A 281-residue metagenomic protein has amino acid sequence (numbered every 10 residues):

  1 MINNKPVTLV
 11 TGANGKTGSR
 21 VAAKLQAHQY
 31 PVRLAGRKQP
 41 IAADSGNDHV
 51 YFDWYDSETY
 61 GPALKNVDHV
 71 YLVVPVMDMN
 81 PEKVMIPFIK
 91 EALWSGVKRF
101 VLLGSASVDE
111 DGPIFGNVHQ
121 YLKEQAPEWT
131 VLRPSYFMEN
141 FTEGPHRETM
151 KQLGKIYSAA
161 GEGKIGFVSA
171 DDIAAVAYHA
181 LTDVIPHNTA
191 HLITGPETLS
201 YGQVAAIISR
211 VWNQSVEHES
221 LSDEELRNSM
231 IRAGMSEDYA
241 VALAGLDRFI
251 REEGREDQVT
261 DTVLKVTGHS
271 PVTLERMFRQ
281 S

Functional and structural regions predicted by a protein language model:
M1-N3, E224-S281: A hydrophobic C-terminal alpha-helical subdomain
I2-K38, A42, Y55-D56, K65-V67 (+5 more regions): Oxidoreductase cofactor-interface core, primarily capturing Rossmann-like NAD(P)-dependent enzymes
D44-D53: Active-site regions of enzymes building and remodeling cell-envelope glycoconjugates
G61, I89, A170-Y178, T260 (+1 more regions): Short, amphipathic alpha-helical "lid/cap" segments that border enzyme active or binding sites
H69-Y71, D257: Short, basic/glycine-rich phosphate-binding loops at helix/coil junctions that contact nucleotide phosphates
Y71-V73, L102: Redox-cofactor binding/interface segments in oxidoreductases and associated redox assembly factors
I86: Conserved N-proximal alpha/beta basic substrate-recognition cap immediately N-terminal to, or forming the N-lobe
